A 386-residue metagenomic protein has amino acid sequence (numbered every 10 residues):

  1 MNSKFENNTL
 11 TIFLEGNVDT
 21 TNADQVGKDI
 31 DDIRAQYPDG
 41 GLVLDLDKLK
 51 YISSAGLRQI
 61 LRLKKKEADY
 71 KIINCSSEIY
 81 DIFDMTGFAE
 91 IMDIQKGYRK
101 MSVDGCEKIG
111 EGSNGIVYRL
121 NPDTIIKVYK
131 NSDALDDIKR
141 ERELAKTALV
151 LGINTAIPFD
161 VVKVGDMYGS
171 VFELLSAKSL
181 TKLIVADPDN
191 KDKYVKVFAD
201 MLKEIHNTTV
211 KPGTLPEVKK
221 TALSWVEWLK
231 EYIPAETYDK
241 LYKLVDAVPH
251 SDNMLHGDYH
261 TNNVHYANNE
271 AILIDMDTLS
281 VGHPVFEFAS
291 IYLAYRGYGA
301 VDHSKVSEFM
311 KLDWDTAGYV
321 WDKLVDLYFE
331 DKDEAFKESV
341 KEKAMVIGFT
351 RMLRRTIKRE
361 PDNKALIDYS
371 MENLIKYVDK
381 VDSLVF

Functional and structural regions predicted by a protein language model:
M1-K28, L46: STAS-typified acidic loop motif
T20-M92: Amphipathic alpha-helical interaction surfaces in cytosolic regulatory modules
K100-K108: Conserved N-terminal boundary motif of the eukaryotic protein kinase catalytic domain
E107-G213: ATP-binding pocket architecture of kinase catalytic cores
I109, I116-L120, Y242-F286: Active-site acidic catalytic loop and adjacent metal/ATP-binding pocket of ATP-dependent phosphoryl transfer enzymes
N207-G257, T261, H265-A267: An alpha-helical support segment within catalytic cores of ATP-dependent transferases
F288-D331, I347-D362: Active-site activation/catalytic loop segments of kinase-like enzymes and analogous catalytic loops in related
A335, T350-F386: ATP/Mg2+ or Mg2+-diphosphate-binding catalytic cores that bind nucleotide phosphates or diphosphates via glycine-rich
